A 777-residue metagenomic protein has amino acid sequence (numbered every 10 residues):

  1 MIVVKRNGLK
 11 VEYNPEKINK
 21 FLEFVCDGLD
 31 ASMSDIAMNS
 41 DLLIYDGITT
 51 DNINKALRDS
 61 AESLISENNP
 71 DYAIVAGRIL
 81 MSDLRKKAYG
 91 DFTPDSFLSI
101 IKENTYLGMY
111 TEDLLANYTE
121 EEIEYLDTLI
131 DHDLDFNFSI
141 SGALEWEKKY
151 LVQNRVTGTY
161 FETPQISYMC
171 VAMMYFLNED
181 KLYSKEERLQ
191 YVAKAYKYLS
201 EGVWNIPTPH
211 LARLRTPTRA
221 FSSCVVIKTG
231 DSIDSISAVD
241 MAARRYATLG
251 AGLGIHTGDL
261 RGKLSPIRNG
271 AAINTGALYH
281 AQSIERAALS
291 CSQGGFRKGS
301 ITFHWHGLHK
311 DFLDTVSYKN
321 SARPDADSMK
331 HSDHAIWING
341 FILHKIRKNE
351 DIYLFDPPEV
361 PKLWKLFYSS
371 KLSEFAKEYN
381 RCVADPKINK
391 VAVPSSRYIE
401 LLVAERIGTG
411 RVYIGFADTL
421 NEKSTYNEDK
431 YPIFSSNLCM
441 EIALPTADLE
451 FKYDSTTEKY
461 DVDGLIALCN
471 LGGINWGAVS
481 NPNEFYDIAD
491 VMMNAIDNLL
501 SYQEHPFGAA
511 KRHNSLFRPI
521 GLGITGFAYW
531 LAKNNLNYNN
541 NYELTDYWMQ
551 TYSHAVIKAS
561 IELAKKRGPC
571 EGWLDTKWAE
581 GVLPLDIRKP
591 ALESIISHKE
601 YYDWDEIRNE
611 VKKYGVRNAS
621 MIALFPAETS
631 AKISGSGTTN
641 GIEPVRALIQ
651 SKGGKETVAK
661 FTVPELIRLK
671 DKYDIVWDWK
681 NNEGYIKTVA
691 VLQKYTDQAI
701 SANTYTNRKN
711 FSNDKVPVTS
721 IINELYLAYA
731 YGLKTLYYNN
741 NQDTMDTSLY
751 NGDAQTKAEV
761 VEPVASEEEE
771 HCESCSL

Functional and structural regions predicted by a protein language model:
R6-Y13, T159-E162, Y183-Q190, H210-T216 (+16 more regions): Alpha-helix capping and helix-loop boundary segments enriched in small/acidic/polar residues
L9, A31-M173, E186-Y196: Core nucleic-acid recognition elements
Y72-N104, I338-N339, L420-A443, D448-E450 (+6 more regions): Terminal amphipathic helices with adjacent charged low-complexity linkers/tails
E122-W146, C439-K452, I496, L500-S501 (+3 more regions): Catalytic alpha/beta core of large soluble enzyme barrels
V152, I166-R188, V192-N269, I273 (+6 more regions): Function-dense linear segments that define catalytic or interfacial modules in macromolecule-processing proteins
T216, A489-K511, L536-A627, I700-S701: Internal maturation/activation junctions in enzymes
A272-Q282, L289-S396, E400, A404 (+2 more regions): Conserved catalytic alpha/beta cores of large enzymes that bind or transform nucleotide phosphates and polynucleotides
P763-L777: Short acidic, low-complexity intrinsically disordered linear motifs used for protein-protein interactions
